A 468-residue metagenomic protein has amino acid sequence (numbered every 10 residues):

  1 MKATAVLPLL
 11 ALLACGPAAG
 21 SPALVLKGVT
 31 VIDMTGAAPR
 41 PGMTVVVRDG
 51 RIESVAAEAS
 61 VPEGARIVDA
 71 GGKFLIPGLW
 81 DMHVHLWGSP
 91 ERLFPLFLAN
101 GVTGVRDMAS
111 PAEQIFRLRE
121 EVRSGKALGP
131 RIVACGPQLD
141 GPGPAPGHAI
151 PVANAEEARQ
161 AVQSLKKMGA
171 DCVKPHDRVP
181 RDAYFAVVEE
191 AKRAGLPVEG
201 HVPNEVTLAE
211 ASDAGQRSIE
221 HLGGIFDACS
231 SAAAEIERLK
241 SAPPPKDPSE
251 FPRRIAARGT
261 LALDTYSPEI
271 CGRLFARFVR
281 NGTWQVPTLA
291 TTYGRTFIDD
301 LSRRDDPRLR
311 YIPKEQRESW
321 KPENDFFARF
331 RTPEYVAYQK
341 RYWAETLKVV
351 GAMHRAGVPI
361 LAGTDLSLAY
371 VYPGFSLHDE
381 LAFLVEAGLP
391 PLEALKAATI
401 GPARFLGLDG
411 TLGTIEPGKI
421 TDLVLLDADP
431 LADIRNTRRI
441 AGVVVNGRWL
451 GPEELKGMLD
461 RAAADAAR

Functional and structural regions predicted by a protein language model:
T4-G16: Bacterial N-terminal signal peptides
L24-L26, V61-E91, P95-A99, T103: Replace "His-x-His-based motif
V29, V45, G50, G72 (+15 more regions): Divalent metal-coordination and catalytic microenvironments
V31, T35-I76: Histidine-rich, glycine-flanked metal-binding segment
V31-T44, A56-A57, A344, Y372 (+2 more regions): Acidic, glycine-enriched loop/beta-strand segments at the rims of small-molecule binding/catalytic pockets
W80-G88, G143-E157: Active-site mouth loops of central-metabolism enzymes
F94-Q114, G129-Q138, K166-V179, P197-E199 (+2 more regions): Divalent metal-dependent hydrolysis catalytic cores, especially in the metallo-beta-lactamase
S164-C172, H176-V179, I225-A387, A462 (+1 more regions): Active-site neighborhoods of metal-dependent hydrolases
